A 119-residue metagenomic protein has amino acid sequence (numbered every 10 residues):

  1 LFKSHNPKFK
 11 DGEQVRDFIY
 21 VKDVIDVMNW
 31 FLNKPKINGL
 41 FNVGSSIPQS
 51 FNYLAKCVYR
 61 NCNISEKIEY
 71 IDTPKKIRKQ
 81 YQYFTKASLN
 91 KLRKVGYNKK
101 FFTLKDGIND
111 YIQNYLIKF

Functional and structural regions predicted by a protein language model:
L1-F119: C-terminal substrate-binding subdomain of Rossmann-fold SDR/epimerase-dehydratase oxidoreductases
